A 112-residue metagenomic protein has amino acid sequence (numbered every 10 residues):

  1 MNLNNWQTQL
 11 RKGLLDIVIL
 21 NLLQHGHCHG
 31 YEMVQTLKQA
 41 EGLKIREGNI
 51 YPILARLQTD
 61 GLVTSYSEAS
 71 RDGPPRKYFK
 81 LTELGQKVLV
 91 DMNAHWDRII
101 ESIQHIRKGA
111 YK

Functional and structural regions predicted by a protein language model:
M1-W6: Short, intrinsically disordered or compositionally biased N-terminal tails of bacterial proteins
Q7-N49: N-terminal helix-turn-helix DNA-binding core of bacterial DNA-binding proteins
V18-N21, Q35, A55, T64 (+1 more regions): A cross-family signal for key residues in well-ordered alpha-helices that form functional helical elements
V34-K38, Q58, K80: Short, surface-exposed helix/turn micro-motifs that flank interaction/cofactor sites
I50-Y51, R56-L57: Basic amphipathic alpha-helical segments that dock to polyanions
D60-P75, K80: Beta-hairpin "wing" of winged helix-turn-helix
L81-G85: Accessory beta->alpha helical hairpin/"wing" motif in late/C-terminal subdomains of nucleic-acid enzymes
K87-K112: Amphipathic alpha-helical dimerization/coiled-coil segments that flank or bridge DNA-binding/regulatory modules
